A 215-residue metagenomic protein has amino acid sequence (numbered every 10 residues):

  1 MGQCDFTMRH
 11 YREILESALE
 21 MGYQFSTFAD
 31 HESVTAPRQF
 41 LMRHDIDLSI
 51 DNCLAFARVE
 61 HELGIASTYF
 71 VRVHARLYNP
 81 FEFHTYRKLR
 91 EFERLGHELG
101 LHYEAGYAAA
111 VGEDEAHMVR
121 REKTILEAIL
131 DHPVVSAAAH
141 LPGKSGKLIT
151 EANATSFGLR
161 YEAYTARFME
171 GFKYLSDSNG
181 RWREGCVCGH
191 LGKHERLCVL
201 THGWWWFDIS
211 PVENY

Functional and structural regions predicted by a protein language model:
M1-T68, R72-G96, G106-Y215: Terminal accessory/targeting
G100-H102: Glycan-processing catalytic domains of CAZymes
